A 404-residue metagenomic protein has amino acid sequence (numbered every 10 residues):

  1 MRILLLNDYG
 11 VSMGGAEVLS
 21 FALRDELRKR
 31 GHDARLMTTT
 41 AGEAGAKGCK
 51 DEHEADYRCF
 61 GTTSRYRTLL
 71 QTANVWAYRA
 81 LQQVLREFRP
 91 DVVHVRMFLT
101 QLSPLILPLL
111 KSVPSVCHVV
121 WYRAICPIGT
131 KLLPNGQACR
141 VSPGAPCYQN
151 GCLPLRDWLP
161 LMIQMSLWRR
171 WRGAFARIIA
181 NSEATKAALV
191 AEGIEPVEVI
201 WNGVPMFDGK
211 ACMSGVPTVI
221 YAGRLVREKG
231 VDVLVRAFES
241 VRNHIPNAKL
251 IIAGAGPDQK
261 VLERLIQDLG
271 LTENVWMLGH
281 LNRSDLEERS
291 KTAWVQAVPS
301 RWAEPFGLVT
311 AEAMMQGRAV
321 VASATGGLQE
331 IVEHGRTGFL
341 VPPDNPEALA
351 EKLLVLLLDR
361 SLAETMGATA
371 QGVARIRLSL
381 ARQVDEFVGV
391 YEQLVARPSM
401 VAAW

Functional and structural regions predicted by a protein language model:
Q83, R123, G136-R177, A187: Membrane-proximal helix-turn-helix segments that form the acceptor-binding/catalytic region of lipid-linked
A184, G203: Carbohydrate-associated surface elements
A211-K229, V233-F238, I251: Conserved donor-binding/catalytic core segment of Leloir-type glycosyltransferases
E263-L281: Nucleotide-activated donor-binding/catalytic signature segment of Leloir-type glycosyltransferases, i.e., the conserved
H280-L281, E288-A293: Short alpha-helical donor nucleotide-sugar binding micro-motif in glycosyltransferases
K291-P305, R318: Acidic donor-binding loop of glycosyltransferase active sites
H334-G335, F339-P346, V355-S361: Conserved acidic donor-binding segment of nucleotide-sugar-dependent glycosyltransferases
A348, V355, L362-G389: A short, well-ordered alpha-helix in the C-terminal region of glycosyltransferases
